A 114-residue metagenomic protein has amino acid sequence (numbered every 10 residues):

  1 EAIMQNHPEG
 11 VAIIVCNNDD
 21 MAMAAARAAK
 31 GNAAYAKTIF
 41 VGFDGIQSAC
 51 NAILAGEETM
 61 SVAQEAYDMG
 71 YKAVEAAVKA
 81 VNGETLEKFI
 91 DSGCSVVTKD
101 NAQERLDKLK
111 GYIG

Functional and structural regions predicted by a protein language model:
E1-G114: A residue-level marker of the well-folded mature domains of exported/periplasmic proteins
